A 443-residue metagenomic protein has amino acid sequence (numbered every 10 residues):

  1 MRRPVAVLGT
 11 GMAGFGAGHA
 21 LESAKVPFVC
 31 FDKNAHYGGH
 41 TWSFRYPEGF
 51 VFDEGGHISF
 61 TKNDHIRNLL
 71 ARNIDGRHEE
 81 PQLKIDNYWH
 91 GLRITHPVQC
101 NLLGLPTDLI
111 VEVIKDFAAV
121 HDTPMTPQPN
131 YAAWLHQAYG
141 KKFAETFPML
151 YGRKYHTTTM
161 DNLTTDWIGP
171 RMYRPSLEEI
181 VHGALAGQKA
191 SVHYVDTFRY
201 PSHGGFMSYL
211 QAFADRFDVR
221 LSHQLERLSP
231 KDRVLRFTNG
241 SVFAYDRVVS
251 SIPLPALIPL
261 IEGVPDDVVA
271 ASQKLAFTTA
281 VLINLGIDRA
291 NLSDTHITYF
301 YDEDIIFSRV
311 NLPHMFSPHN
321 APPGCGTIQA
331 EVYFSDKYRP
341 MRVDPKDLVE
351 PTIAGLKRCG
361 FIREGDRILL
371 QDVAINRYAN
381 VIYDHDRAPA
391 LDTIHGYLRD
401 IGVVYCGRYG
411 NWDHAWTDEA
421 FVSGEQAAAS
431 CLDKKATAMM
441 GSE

Functional and structural regions predicted by a protein language model:
R3-C30: N-terminal Rossmann-like FAD-binding beta1-loop-alpha1 element of flavoenzymes
A13, H36, P255: Conserved Rossmann-like nucleotide-cofactor binding loop
E22-R45: Glycine-rich FAD pyrophosphate-binding loop
S43, P97-V98, L312-E443: Conserved flavin/dinucleotide-binding core of flavoenzymes
E48-P124: Dinucleotide-binding Rossmann-like beta1-alpha1 core, especially the glycine-rich loop that anchors the ADP
E79, D218-S222, L369-D372, V404: General small-molecule cofactor/ligand-binding pocket signal
L92, L109-R233, A244, S251: Active-site/ligand-binding neighborhood in enzyme catalytic cores
Q224-R342, K346, P351-F361: Mid-domain catalytic core of redox enzymes that form a hydrophobic substrate pocket/lid adjacent to a catalytic redox
